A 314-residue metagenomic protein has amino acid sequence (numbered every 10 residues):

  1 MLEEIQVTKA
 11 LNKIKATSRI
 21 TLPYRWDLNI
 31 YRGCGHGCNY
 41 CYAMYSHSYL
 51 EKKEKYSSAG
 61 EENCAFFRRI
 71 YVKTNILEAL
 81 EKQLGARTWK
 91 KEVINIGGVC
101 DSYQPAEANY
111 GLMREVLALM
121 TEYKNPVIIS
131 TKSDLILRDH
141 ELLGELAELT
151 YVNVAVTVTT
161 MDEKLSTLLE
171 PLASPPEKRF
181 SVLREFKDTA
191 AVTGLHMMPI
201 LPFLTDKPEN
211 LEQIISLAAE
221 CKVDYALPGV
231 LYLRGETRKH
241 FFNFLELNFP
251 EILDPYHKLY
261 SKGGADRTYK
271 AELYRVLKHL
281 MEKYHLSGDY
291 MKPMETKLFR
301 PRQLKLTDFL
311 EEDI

Functional and structural regions predicted by a protein language model:
M1-Y31, G35-A155, T159-T167, P176-F180: Conserved Radical SAM active-site core
L2-K13, T17, E209-I314: Auxiliary Fe-S-binding modules of radical SAM enzymes
N95, S130, T193-M197, A226-G229: Short beta-strand segments at enzyme active-site cores
D134-L137, P202-E212: Active-site glycine- and acidic-residue-rich loops that bind and position anionic ligands or nucleotide-like cofactors
G144-A147, L183-D188, K278-E282: Surface-exposed amphipathic alpha-helices with a cationic face
M161-E163, E170-L172, E185-K207, L231-L233: Conserved strand-turn element in the central/C-terminal portion of the radical SAM core barrel that lines
